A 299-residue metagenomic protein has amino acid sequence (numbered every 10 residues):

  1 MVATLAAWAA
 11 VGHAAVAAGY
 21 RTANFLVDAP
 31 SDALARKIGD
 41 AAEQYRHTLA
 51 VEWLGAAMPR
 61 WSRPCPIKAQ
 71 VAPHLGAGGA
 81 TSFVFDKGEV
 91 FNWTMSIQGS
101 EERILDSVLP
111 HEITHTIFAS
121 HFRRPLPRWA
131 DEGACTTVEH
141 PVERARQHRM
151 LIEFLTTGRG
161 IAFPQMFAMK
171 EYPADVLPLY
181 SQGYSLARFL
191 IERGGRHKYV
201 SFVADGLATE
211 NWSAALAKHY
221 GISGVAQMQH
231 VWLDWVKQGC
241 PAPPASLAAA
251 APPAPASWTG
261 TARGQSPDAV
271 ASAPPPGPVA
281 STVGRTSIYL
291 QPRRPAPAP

Functional and structural regions predicted by a protein language model:
M1-A10: Bacterial N-terminal signal peptides
H13, V51, T116, S120 (+4 more regions): Intrinsically disordered, low-complexity segments enriched in polar/charged small residues
A14-P127, G160, A168-M169, P173 (+1 more regions): Juxtacatalytic substrate-recognition/specificity segment
T81-N92, S100-I104, H121-V270: Acidic/His/Gly-enriched intrinsically disordered linker/tail segments that often contain short helix/coil "MoRF-like"
P253-P299: Non-catalytic terminal regions of proteins
